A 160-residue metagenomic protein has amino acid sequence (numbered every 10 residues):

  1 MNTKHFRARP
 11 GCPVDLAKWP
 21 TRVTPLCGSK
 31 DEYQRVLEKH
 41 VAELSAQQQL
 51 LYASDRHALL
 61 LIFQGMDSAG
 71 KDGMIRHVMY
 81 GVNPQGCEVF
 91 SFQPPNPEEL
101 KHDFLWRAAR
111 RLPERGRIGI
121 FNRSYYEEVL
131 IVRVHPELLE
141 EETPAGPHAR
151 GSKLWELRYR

Functional and structural regions predicted by a protein language model:
M1-V41: Charged, amphipathic alpha-helical linker segments immediately N-terminal to NTP-binding catalytic cores
L26-K39, C87-L154: Conserved nucleotide-sensing/catalytic segment adjacent to the nucleotide-binding pocket in NTP-handling enzymes
E43-Y52: Pre-Walker A adenine-sensing motif
A53-D55, A69: Long, hydrophobic/aromatic-enriched structural stretches that serve as scaffold segments
D55-L61, G116-R117: Pre-Walker A (Motif I) flank of P-loop NTPase domains
I62-M79: Glycine-rich phosphate-binding P-loop
M74-F90: Basic, amphipathic juxtamembrane/active-site segments that coordinate anionic phosphate or diphosphate groups
W155-R160: Short, intrinsically disordered, charge-balanced linker/junction segments flanking boundaries in proteins
